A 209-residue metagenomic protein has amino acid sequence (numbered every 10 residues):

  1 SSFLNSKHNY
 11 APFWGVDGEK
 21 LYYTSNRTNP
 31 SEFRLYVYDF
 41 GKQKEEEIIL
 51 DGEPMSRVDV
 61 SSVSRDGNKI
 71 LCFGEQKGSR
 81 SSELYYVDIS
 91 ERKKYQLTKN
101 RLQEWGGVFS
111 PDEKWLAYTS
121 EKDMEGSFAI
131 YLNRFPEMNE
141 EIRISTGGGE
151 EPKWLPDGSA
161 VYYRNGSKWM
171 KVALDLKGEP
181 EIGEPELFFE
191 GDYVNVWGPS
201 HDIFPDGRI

Functional and structural regions predicted by a protein language model:
S1-S2, D17-K20, T24-I49, D66-Q96 (+4 more regions): Beta-propeller blade-edge and WD-like acidic-aromatic loop motif
N5-N26, L35, G52-E75, R101-T119 (+2 more regions): Conserved beta-propeller blade repeats
